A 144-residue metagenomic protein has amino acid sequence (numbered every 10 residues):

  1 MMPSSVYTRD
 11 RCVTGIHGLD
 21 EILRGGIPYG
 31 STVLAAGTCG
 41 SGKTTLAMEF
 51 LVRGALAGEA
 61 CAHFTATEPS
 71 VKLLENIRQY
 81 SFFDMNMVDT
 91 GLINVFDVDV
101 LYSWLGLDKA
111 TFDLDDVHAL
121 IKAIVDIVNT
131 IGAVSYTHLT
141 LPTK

Functional and structural regions predicted by a protein language model:
P3-H17: N-terminal pre-Walker A segment at the start of P-loop NTPase domains
C12-I16, T44, L114-H118: A conditional alpha-helix N-cap/helix-loop micro-motif detector
I16-G25: Pre-Walker A adenine-sensing motif
G26-F83: Walker A/P-loop NTP-binding active-site region of P-loop NTPases, recognizing the glycine-rich GxxxxGKT/S
E59-Y136: Conserved inter-motif catalytic segment of the P-loop NTP-binding fold
T137-T143: Conserved small/polar residues in nucleotide/adenosyl-binding loops
